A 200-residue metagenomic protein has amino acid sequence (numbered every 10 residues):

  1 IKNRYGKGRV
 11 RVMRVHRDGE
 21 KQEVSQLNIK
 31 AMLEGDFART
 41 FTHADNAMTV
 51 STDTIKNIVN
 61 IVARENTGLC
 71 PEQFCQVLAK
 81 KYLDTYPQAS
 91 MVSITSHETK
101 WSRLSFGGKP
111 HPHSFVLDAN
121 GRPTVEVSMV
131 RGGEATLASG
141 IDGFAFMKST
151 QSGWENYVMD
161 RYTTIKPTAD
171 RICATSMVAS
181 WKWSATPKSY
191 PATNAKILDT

Functional and structural regions predicted by a protein language model:
I1-T200: N-terminal intrinsically disordered, cationic/polar leader segments that include organellar targeting peptides
